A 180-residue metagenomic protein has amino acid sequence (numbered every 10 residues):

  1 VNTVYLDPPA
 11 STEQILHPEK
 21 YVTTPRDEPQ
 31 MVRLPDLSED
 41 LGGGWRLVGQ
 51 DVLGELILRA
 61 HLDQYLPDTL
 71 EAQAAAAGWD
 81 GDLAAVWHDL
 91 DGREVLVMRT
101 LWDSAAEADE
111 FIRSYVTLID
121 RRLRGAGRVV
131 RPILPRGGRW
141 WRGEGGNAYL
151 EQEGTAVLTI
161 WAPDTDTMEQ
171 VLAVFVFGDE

Functional and structural regions predicted by a protein language model:
V1-L96, L101-E180: Soluble, non-membrane globular domain cores that form compact, hydrophobic packing and curved binding surfaces
